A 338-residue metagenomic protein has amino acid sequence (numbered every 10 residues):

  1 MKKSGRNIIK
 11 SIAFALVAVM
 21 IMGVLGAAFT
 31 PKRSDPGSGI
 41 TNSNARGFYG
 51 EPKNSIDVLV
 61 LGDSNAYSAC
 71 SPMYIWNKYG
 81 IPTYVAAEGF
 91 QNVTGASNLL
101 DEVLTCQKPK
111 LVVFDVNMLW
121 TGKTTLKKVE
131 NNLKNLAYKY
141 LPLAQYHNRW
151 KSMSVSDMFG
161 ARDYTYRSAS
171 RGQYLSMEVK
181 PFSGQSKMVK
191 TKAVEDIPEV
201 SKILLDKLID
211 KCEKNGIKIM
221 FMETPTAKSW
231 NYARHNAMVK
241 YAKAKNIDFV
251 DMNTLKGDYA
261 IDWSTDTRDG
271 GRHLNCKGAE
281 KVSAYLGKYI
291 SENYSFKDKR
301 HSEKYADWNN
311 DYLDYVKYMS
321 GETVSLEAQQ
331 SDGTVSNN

Functional and structural regions predicted by a protein language model:
M1-A18: N-terminal Sec-pathway targeting helices
A18-I81, N92-L99: Membrane/wall-proximal cationic-aromatic binding patches
V60, V85-G89, K192-P198, M222-K228 (+1 more regions): Second-shell loop/turn segments in exported
L61, N65-A144: Membrane-embedded segments
C70, Y74, G95-N98, L111 (+8 more regions): Extracytoplasmic/secreted proteins, especially bacterial periplasmic and envelope-associated proteins
K108-T121, Y174-Y259: Conserved, well-ordered alpha-helix/loop/beta-strand core segments that scaffold catalytic motifs
K127-K218, K299-N338: Secreted/periplasmic serine-hydrolase-like ester/acetyl group-modifying domain
T267-K304: Histidine-centered active-site loop/cap adjacent to the catalytic His in serine esterases/O-acetyl transfer systems
